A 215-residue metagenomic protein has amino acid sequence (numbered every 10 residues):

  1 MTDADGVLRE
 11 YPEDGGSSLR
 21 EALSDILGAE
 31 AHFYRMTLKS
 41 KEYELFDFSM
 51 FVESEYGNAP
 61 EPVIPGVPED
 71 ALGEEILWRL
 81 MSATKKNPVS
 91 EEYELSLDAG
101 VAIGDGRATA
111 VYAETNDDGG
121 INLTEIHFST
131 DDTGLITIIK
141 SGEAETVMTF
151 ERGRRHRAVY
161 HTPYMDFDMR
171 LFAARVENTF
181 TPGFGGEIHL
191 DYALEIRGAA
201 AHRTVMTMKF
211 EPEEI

Functional and structural regions predicted by a protein language model:
M1-E61, P65-A83: Polar/acidic, low-complexity leader/linker segments enriched in S/T/G and N/D
G15-L23, G120-L123, I136-E143, M165-N178: Charged, amphipathic alpha-helical segments
E30-R35, D70-I76, G104-V111, G134-T137 (+2 more regions): Short, hydrophobic/aromatic-rich segments at coil-to-beta transitions
E42-S49, T115-E125, A144-T149, D168 (+1 more regions): Short, surface-exposed beta-strand/loop "edge" segments at domain boundaries and coil↔beta transitions
G57-G73, V89-T146: Short, well-structured hydrophobic secondary-structure segments
D98-V101, E125-F128, R175, L190-L194 (+1 more regions): Hydrophobic/aromatic beta-strand elements that line small-molecule binding cavities or substrate pockets in beta-rich
S141-H189: Acidic, glycine-rich flexible loop segments
P182-I215: Mixed-charge, glycine-accented linear interaction segment located at domain edges/termini
